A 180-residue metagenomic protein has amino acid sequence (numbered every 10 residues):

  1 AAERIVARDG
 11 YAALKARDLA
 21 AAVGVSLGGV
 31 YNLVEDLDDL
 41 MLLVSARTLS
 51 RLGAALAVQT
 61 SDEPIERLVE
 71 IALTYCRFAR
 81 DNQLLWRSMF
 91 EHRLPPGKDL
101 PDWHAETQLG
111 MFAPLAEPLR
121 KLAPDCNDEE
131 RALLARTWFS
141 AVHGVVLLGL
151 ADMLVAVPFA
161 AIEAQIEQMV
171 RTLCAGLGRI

Functional and structural regions predicted by a protein language model:
A1-V6, L14, T48, L52 (+2 more regions): Short hydrophobic clusters on alpha-helical segments that form packing/core surfaces in small helical domains
I5-D39, L43: Helix-turn-helix
A46-E70, L100, A105-M111, L115-E117 (+1 more regions): Amphipathic alpha-helical linker/stalk segments
L56-T60, M89-P96, L122, G149-M153: Secondary-structure edge/capping motif, primarily at the C-terminal ends of alpha-helices and the immediately following
A57-L84, L109, D125-D128, L134-W138: Hydrophobic alpha-helical connector segments
R77, D81-E117, A156-E163: Short secondary-structure transition hinges
F78, F139-V157, T172-I180: Amphipathic C-terminal alpha-helical segment
K98-P124, A132-T137, A164-A175: Amphipathic alpha-helical packing segments from all-alpha helical-bundle domains
